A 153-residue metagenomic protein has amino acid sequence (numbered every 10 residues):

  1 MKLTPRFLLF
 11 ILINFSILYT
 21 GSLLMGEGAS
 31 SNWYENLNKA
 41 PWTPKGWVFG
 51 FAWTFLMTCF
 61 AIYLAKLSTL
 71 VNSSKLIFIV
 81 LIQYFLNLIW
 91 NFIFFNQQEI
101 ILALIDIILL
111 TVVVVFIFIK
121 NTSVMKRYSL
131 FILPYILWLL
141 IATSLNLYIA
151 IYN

Functional and structural regions predicted by a protein language model:
K2-L24: N-terminal signal-anchor transmembrane alpha helix
E27-P41, Y152: Membrane-interface helix termini and inter-helical loops of multi-pass transporters
L37-F51: Short aromatic-rich membrane-water interface segments that cap or initiate transmembrane helices in multi-pass membrane
W53-L64, Q83-L86, L110: Core segments of transmembrane alpha-helices that mediate helix-helix packing or line hydrophobic substrate/ligand
V71-V80: Membrane-interfacial loop-to-transmembrane alpha-helix junctions, especially the N-terminal start
F92-L102, Y148-N153: Membrane-interface helix caps and helix-loop-helix hairpins in membrane proteins
F94-I100, F116-L130: Membrane-helix boundary connector in multi-pass membrane proteins
V124-N153: Terminal transmembrane helical module of multi-pass membrane proteins
